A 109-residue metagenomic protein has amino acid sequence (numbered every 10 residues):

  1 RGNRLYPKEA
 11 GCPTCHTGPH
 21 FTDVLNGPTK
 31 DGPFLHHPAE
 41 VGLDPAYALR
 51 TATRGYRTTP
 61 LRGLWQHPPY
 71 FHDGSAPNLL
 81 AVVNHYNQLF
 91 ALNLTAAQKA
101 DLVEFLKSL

Functional and structural regions predicted by a protein language model:
R1-L109: Periplasmic c-type cytochrome electron-transfer domains
